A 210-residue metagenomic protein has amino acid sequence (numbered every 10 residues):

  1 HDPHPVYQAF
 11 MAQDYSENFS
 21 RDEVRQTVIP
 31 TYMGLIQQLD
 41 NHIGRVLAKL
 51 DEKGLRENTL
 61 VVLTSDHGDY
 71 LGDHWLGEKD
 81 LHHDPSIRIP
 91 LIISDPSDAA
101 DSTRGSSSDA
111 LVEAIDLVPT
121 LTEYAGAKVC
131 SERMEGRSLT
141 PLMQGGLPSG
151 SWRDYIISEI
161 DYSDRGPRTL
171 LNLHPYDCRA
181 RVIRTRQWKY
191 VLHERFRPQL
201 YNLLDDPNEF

Functional and structural regions predicted by a protein language model:
H1-L111, Y124-R133: Active-site-proximal cap/lid insertion segments
N41, L203-D205: Short, ordered coil/turn segments that flank beta-strands lining enzyme active or ligand-binding pockets
H67-D73, I115-V118, E123-Q199, L203: C-terminal cap/loop subdomain of S1 sulfatases and analogous C-terminal strand-loop tails that border
D95-S97, Y162, D205: Non-catalytic surface loops within mature trypsin-like serine protease
